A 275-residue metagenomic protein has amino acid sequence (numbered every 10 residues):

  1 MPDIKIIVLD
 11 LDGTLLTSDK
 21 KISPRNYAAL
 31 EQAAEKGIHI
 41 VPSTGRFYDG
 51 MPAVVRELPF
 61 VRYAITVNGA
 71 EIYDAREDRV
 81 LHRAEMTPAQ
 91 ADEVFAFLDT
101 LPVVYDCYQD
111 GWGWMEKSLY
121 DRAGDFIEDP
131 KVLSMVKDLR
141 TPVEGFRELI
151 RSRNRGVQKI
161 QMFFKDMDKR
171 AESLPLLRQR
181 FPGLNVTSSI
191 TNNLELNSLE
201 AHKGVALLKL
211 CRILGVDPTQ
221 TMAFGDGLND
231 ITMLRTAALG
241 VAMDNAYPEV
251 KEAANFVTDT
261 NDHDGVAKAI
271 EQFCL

Functional and structural regions predicted by a protein language model:
P2-I6, T17, I22-S23, Q179 (+1 more regions): Mg2+-dependent phosphoryl-transfer enzymes with acidic/Ser/Thr/Gly-rich catalytic loops
D10: Active-site residues of response regulator receiver
K20-K36, R83-Q90, V143-R147, S198-R212 (+1 more regions): Short, acidic loop-to-helix structural element flanking the phosphoryl-transfer center in phosphate-processing enzymes
P24-E128: Active-site phosphate-binding/coordination module
E31-E35, D99, R178, R235 (+1 more regions): Anion (oxyanion) recognition and catalysis
L58-F60, V67-N68, R76, R180-P182 (+2 more regions): Short, structured coil segments at secondary-structure junctions
F97, L101-V103, Y108-F224: Conserved acidic, metal-coordinating active-site core of Asp-based, Mg2+-dependent phosphoryl-transfer enzymes
